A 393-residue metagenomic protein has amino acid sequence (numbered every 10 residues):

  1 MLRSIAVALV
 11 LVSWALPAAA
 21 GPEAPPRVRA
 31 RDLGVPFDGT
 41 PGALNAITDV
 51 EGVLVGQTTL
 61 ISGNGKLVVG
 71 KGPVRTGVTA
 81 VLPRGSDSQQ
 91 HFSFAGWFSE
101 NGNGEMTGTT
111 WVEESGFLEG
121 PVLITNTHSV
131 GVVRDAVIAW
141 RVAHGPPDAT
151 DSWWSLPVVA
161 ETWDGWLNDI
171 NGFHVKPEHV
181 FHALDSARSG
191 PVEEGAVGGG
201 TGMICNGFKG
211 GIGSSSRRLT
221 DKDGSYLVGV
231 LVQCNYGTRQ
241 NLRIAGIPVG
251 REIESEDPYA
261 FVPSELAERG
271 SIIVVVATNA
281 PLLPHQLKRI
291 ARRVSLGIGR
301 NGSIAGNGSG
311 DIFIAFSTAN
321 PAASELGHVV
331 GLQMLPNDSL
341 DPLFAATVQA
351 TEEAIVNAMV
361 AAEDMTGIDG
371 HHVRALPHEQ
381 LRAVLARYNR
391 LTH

Functional and structural regions predicted by a protein language model:
M1-A6: Bacterial N-terminal signal peptides that target proteins for export
V7-A8, A18, G213: Cleavable N-terminal signal peptides
A8-L11, P25: A general, composition-driven signal for non-globular sequence regions
S13-P17: N-terminal signal peptide c-region/cleavage motif recognized by signal peptidases
G21-H393: Alpha/propeptide regions of enzymes that mature by internal proteolysis
